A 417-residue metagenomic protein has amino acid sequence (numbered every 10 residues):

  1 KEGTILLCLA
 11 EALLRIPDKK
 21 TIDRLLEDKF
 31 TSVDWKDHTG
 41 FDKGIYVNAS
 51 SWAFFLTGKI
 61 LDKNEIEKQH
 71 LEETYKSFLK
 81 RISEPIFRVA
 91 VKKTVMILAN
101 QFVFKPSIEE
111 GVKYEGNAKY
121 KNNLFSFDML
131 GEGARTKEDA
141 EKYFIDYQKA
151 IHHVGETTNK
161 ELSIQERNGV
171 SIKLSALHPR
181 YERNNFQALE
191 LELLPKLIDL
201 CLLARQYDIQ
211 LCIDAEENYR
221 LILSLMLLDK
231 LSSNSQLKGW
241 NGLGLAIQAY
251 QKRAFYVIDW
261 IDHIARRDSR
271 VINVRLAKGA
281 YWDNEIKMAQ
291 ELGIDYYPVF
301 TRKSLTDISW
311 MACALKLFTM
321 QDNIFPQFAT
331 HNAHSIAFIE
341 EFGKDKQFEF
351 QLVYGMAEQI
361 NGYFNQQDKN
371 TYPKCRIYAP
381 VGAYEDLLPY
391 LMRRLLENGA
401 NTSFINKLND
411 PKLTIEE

Functional and structural regions predicted by a protein language model:
K1-E417: Positively charged, amphipathic and often flexible ligand-engagement surfaces
